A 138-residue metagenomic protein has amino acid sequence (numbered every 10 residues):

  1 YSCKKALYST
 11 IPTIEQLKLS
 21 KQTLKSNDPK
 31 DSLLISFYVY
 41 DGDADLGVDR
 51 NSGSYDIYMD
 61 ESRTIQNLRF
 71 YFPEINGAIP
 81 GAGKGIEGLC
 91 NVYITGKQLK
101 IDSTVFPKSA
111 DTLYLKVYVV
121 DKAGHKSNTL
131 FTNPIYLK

Functional and structural regions predicted by a protein language model:
Y1-T13: Bacterial Sec-dependent N-terminal signal peptides
P12-K138: First exposed extracellular module after export/assembly in secreted or surface-exposed proteins
